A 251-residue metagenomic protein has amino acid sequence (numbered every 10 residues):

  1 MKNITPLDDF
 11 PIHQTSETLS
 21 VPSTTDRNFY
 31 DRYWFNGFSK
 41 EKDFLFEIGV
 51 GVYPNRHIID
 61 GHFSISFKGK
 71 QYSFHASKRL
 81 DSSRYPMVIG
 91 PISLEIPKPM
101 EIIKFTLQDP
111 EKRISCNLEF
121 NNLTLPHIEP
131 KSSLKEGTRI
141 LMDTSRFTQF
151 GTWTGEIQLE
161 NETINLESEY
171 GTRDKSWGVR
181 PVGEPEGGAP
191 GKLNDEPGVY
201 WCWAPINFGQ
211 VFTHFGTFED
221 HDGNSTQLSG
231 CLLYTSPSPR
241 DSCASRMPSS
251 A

Functional and structural regions predicted by a protein language model:
M1-S236, R240: Structured soluble/peripheral alpha/beta segments that form catalytic or ligand/cofactor-binding pockets
S238-D241, S245-A251: Positively charged, low-complexity/disordered segments
